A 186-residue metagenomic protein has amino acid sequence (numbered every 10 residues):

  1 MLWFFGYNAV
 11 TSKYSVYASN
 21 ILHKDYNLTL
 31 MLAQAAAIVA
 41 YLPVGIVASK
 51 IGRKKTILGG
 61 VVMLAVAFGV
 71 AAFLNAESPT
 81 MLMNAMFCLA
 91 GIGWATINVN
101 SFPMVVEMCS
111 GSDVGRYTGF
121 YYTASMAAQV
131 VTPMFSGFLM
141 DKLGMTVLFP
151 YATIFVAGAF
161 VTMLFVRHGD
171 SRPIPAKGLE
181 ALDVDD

Functional and structural regions predicted by a protein language model:
V10-N27: Short amphipathic helix-loop junctions that connect adjacent transmembrane helices in Major Facilitator Superfamily/SLC
A40-R53, M140: Helix-to-loop junctions at the C-terminal end of transmembrane segments in multipass secondary transporters
K50-V62: Cytoplasmic membrane-interface "Motif A"-like loop-to-helix N-cap segments of 12-TM Major Facilitator Superfamily
M63-E77: C-terminal ends and interior cores of transmembrane alpha-helices in multi-pass membrane transporters/permeases
M81-T96: Hydrophobic core of transmembrane alpha-helices in multi-pass small-molecule transporters, especially MFS/SLC-type
T96-S110: Intracellular juxtamembrane helix-capping segments at the cytosolic ends of symmetry-related transmembrane helices
C109-Y121: Loop-to-transmembrane helix entry/capping segments in MFS-fold secondary transporters and related SLC/MFSD carriers
F138-V156: A membrane-interface helix-boundary motif in multi-pass transporters
